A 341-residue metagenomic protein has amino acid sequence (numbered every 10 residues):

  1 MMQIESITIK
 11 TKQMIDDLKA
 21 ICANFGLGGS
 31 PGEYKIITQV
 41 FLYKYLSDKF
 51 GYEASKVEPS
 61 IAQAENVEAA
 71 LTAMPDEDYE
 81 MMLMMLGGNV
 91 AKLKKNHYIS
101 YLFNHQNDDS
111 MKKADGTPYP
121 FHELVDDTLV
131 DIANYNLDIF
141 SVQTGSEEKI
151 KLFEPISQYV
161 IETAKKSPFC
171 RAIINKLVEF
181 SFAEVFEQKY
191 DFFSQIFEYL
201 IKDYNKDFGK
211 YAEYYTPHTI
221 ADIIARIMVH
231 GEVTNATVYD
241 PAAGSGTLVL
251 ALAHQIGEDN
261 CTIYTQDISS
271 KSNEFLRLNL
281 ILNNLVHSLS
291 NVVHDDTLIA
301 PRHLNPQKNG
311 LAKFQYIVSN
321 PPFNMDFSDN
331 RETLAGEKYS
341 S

Functional and structural regions predicted by a protein language model:
M1-I223, M228: Non-catalytic, mostly N-terminal accessory regions of nucleic-acid modification and defense proteins
D203-N205, T333-G336: Gly-rich Lys/Arg/Thr-decorated short loops/hinges at beta-loop-alpha junctions or inter-strand turns that position
K210-S319, N324-D326, T333: Conserved S-adenosyl-L-methionine
E337-S341: Glycine-rich S-adenosyl-L-methionine
